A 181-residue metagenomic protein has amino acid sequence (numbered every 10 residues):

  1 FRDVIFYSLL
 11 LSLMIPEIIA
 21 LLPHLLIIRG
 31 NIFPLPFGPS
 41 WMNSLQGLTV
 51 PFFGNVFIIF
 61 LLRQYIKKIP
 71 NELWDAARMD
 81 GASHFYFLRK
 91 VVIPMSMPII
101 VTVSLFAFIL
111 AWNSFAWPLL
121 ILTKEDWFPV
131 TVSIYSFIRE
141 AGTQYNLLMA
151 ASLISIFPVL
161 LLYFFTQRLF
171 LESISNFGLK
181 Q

Functional and structural regions predicted by a protein language model:
F1-Q181: A hydrophobic, multi-pass inner-membrane permease signature
